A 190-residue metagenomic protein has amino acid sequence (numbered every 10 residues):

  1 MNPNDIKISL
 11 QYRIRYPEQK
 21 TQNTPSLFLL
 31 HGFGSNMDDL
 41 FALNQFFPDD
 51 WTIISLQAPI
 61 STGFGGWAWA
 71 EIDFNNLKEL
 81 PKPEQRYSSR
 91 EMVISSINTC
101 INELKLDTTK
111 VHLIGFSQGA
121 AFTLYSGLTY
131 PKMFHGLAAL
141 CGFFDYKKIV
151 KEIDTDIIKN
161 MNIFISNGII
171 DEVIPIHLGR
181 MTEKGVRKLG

Functional and structural regions predicted by a protein language model:
I6-L106: Serine-hydrolase catalytic machinery in alpha/beta-hydrolase-like enzymes
L56-I60, A138-Y146: Active-site nucleophile loop of the alpha/beta-hydrolase fold
I114-G119, T123: Gly/Ala-rich beta-loop-alpha elbow adjacent to hydrolase catalytic centers
F122-S126, K148: Hydrolases whose catalytic domains are alpha/beta-hydrolase-1, hotdog thioesterase, or metallo-beta-lactamase-like
Y125-G136: Conserved hydrolase catalytic core segment
G142-G190: The feature captures the conserved acid-bearing segment of alpha/beta-hydrolase catalytic domains
